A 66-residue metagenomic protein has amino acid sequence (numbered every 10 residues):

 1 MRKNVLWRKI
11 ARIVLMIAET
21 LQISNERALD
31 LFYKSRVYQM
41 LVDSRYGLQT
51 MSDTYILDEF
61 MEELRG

Functional and structural regions predicted by a protein language model:
M1-G66: C-terminal alpha-helical interaction appendages
